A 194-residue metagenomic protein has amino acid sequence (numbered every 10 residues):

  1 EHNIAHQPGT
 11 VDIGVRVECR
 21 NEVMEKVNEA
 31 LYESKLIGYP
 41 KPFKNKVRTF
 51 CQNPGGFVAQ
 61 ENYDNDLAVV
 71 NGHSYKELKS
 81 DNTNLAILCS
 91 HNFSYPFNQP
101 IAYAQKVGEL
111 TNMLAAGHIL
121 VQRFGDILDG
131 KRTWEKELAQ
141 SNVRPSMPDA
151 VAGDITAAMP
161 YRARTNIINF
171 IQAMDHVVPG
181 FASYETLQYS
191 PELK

Functional and structural regions predicted by a protein language model:
E1-K194: Residues forming the flavin
